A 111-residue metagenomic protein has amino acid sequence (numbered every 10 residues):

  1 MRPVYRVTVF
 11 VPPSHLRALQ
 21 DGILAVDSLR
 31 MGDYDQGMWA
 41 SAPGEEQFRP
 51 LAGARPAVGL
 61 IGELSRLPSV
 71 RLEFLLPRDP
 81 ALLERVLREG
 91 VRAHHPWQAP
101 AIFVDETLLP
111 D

Functional and structural regions predicted by a protein language model:
M1-D111: Positively charged, small/polar-rich N-terminal and surface patches that mediate targeting and assembly and bind
